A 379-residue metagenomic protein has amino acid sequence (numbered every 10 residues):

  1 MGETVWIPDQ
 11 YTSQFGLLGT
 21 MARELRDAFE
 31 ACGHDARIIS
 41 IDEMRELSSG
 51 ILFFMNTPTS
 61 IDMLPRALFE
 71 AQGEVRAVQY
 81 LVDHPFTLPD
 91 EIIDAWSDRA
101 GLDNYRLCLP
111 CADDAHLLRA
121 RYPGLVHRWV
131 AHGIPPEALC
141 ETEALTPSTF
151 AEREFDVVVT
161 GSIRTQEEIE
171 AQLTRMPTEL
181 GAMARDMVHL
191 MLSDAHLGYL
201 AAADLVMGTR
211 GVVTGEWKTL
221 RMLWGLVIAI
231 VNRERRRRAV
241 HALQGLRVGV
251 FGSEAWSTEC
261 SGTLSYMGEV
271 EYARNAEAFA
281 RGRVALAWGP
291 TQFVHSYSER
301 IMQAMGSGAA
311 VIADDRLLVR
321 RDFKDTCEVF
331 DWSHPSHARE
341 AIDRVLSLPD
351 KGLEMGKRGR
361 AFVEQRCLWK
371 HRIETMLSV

Functional and structural regions predicted by a protein language model:
G2, D9-M21, R121-V294, R316-V319: Nucleotide-sugar donor-binding catalytic core of glycosyltransferases
G2-G124, P135-T146, M267, Y272-A273 (+4 more regions): Extended catalytic core of nucleotide-activated donor transferases of GT-like folds
A276, E299-G306: Short alpha-helical segment that forms part of, or immediately flanks, the ligand-binding pocket in carbohydrate-active
G306-D314: Short hydrophobic beta-strand element within catalytic cores of glycosyltransferases and related nucleotide-activated
E328-P335, R344-P349: Conserved acidic donor-binding segment of nucleotide-sugar-dependent glycosyltransferases
R344, K351-Q365, T375: A short, well-ordered alpha-helix in the C-terminal region of glycosyltransferases
W369-V379: C-terminal alpha-helical cap of glycosyltransferases
